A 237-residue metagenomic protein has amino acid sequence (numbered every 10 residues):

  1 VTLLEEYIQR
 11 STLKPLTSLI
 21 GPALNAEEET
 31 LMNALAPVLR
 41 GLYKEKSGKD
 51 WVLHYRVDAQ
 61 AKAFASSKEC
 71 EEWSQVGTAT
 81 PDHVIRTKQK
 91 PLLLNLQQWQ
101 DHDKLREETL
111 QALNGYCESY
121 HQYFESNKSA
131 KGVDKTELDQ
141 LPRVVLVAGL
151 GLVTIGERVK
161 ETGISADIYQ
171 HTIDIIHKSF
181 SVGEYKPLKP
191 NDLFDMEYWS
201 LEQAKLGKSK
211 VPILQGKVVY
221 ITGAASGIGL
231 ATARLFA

Functional and structural regions predicted by a protein language model:
T2-Q215: Domain-length cofactor-binding catalytic modules of enzymes
A225-S226: Conserved glycine-rich cofactor-binding loop
G229-L230: N-terminal Rossmann-fold NAD(P) dinucleotide-binding loop
F236: Aromatic pocket-lining residues of Rossmann-like dinucleotide-binding sites
